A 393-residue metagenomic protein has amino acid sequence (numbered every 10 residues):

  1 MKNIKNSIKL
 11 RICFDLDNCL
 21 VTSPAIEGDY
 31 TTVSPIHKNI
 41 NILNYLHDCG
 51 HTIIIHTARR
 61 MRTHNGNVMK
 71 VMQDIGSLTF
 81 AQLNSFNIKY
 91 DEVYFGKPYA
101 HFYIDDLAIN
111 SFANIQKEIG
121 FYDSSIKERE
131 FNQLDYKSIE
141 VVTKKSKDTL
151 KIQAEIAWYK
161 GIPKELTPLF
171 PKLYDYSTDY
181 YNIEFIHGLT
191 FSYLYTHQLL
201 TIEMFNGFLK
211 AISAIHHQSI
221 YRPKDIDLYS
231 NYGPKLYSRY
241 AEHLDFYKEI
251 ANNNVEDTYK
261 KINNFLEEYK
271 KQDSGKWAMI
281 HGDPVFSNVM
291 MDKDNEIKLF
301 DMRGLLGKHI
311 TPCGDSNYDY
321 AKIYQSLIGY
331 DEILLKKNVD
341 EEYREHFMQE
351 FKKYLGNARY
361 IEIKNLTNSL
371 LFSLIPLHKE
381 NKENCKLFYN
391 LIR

Functional and structural regions predicted by a protein language model:
M1-K137: HAD-like aspartate-dependent phosphatase fold
E27-T32, M61-D74, H197-Q198, H309-G314 (+1 more regions): Short, flexible/disordered intra-domain loops and linkers
E130-G161, E184, F191-Q198: ATP-binding glycine-rich loop module of kinase domains
K160-I162, T167-L169, F191-L236, V255 (+2 more regions): Conserved kinase catalytic-core helix
K172-Y180: Short beta-strand micro-motifs within the conserved protein kinase catalytic domain, predominantly in the N-lobe
D179-T201, H217, E242-N252, G304-L305 (+3 more regions): A glycine-centered beta->alpha junction motif in the catalytic cores of kinase/phosphotransferase enzymes
N264-G314: Active-site acidic catalytic loop and adjacent metal/ATP-binding pocket of ATP-dependent phosphoryl transfer enzymes
L305, H309-L355, N368-N384: Active-site activation/catalytic loop segments of kinase-like enzymes and analogous catalytic loops in related
